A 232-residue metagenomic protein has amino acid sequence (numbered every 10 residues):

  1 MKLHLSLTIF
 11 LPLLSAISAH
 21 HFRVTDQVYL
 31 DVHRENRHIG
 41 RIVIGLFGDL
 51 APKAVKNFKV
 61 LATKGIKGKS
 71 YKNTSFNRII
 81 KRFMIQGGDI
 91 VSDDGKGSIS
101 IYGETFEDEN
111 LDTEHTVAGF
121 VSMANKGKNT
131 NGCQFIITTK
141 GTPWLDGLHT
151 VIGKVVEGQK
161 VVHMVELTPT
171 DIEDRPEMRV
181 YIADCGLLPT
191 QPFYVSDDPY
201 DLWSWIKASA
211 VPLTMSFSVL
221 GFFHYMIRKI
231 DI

Functional and structural regions predicted by a protein language model:
K2-I232: Cyclophilin-like peptidyl-prolyl cis-trans isomerases
